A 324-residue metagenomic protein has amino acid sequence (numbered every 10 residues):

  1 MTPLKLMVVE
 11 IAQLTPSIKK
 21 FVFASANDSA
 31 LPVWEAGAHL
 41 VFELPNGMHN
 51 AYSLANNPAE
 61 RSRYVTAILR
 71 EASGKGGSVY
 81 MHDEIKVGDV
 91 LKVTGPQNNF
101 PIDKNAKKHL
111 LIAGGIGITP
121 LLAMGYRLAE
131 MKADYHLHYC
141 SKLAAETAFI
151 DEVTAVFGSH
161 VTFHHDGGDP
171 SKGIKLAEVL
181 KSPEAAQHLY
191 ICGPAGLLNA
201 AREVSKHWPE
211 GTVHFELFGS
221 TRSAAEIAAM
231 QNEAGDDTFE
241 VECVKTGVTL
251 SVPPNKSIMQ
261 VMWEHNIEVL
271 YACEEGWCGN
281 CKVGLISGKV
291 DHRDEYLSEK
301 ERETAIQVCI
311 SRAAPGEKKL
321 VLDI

Functional and structural regions predicted by a protein language model:
T2-V90, K104-K107, K142-L143: Ferredoxin-reductase
V79-C243, S251: FNR/FR-type flavoprotein reductase catalytic core
P120, W263, I267-D291, S298 (+1 more regions): Local cysteine-cluster metal-coordination motifs and their immediate loop/turn environment, predominantly Fe-S cluster
A129-H136, G288-L297: Phosphate-handling active-site elements
G167-P170, G316-I324: Short flanking/linker segments adjacent to small metal-binding domains or redox-active Cys/His motifs
D236-L270: C-terminal accessory/binding modules appended to enzymatic or scaffolding proteins
